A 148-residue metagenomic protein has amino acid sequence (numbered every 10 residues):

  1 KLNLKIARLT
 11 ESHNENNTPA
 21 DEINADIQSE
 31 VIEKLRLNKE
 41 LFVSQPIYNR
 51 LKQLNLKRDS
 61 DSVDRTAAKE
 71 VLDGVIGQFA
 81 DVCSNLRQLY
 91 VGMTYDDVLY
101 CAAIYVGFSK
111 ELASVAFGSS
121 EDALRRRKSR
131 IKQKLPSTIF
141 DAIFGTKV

Functional and structural regions predicted by a protein language model:
L2-D96: Membrane-proximal linker segments that couple transmembrane helices to downstream signaling/catalytic modules
L56-V148: Cytosolic nucleotide-binding catalytic cores of signal-transduction proteins
